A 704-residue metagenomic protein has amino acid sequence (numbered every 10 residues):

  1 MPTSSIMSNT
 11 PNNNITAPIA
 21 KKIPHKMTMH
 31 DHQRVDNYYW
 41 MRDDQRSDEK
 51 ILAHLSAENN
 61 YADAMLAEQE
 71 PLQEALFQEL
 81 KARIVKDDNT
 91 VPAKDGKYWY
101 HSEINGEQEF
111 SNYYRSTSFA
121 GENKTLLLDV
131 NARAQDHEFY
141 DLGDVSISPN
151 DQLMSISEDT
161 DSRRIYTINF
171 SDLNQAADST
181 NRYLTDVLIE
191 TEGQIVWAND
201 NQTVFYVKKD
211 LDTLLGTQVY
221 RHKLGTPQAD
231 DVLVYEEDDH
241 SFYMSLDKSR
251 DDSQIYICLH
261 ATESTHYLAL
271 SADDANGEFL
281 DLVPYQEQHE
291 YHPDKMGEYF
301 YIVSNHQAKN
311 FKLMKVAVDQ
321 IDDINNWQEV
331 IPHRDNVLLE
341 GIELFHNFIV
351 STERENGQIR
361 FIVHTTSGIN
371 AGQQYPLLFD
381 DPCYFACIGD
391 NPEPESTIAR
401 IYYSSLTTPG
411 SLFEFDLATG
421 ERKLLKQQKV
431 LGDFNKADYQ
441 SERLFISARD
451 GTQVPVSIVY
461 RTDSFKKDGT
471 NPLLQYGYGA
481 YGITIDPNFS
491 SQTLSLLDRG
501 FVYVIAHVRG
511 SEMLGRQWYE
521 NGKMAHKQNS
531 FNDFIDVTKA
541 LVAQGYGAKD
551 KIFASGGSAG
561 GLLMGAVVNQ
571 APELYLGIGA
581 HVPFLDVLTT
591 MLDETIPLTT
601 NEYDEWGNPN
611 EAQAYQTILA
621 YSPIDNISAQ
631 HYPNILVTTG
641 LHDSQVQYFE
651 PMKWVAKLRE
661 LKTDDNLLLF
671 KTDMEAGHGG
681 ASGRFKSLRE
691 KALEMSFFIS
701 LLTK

Functional and structural regions predicted by a protein language model:
M1-I398, L406-G410, F415-T419, N435 (+3 more regions): Beta-propeller folds
S102, V303, T352, Y402 (+4 more regions): Short hydrophobic segments within beta-strands
I104, N305, S404, Y476-A480 (+3 more regions): Glycine-rich His-Gly loop
I104, S111-R115, I165-T167, G216-T217 (+7 more regions): Short, solvent-exposed loop/turn and secondary-structure capping segments
L126, L233, E421, V502 (+1 more regions): Conserved beta-strand segments of alpha/beta enzyme cores
N131-V145, E158-R163, L417-E421, L425-F553 (+7 more regions): Cap/lid segment of the alpha/beta-hydrolase catalytic domain
D294-K295, Q307, E343-F345, E353-N356 (+12 more regions): A structural signal for short secondary-structure junctions
I505-K704: Active-site-proximal cap/loop segments of hydrolase catalytic domains
